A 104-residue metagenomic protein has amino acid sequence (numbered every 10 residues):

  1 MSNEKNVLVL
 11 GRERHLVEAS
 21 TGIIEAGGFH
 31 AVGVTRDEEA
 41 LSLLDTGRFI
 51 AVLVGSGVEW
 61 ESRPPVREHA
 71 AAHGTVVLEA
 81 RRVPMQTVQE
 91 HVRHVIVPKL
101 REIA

Functional and structural regions predicted by a protein language model:
E4-R14, V52: Conserved acidic segment of CheY-like receiver
A19-T21: Short hydrophobic helical patches associated with two-component signaling proteins
I24-E25, A71: Alpha-helical segments within the soluble intracellular
G28-R36: Short hydrophobic/Thr-rich beta-strand motif most characteristic of the beta2 strand and flanking loop of CheY-like
T35-F49: Acidic, metal-coordinating helix/loop segments flanking the phosphotransfer/catalytic sites of two-component signaling
E39-L43, S62, T87: Short acidic active-site motifs
V54-H69: Conserved phosphotransfer microenvironments
A72-A104: Ser/Thr/Gly-rich flexible loops in soluble cytosolic domains mediating phosphotransfer, phosphorylation
